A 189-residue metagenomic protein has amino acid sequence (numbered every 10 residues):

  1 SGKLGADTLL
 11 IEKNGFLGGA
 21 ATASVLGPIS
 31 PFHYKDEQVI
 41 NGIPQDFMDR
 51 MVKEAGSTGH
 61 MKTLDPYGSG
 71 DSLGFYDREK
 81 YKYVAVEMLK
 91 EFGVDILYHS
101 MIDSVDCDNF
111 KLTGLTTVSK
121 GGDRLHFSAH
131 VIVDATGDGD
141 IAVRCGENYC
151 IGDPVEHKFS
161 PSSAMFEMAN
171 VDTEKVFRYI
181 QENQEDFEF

Functional and structural regions predicted by a protein language model:
S1: Aromatic pocket-lining residues of Rossmann-like dinucleotide-binding sites
L4, T8-G19, A129-I151, V155-H157: Hydrophobic or amphipathic alpha-helical targeting/insertion segments
A6-D7, E12-S104, S160: Conserved N-terminal/central alpha/beta ligand/cofactor-binding core
G15-L17, D103-S104, G122, G139-D140 (+1 more regions): Solvent-exposed loop/turn segments at secondary-structure junctions within structured extracellular/periplasmic domains
N109-L115: Short, hydrophobic/aromatic-rich segments at coil-to-beta transitions
F110, T136, F159-S163: Short, solvent-exposed loop/turn segments at the edges of secondary structure
G121-V131: Core beta-strand elements of the Rossmann-like FAD/NAD(P) dinucleotide-binding domain in flavoenzyme oxidoreductases
I141-F189: Rossmann-like dinucleotide-binding core of oxidoreductases
